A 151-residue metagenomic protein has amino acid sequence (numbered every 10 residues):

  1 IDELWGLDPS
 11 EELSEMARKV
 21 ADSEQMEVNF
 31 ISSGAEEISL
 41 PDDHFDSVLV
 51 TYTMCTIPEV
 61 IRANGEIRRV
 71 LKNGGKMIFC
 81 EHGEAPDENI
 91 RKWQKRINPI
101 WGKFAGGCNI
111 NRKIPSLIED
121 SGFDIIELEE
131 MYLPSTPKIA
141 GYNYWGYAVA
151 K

Functional and structural regions predicted by a protein language model:
I1-E37: Class I SAM-dependent methyltransferase SAM/SAH-binding core
E36-V48: A short acidic, Gly/Pro-enriched loop at the edge of an enzyme's catalytic core that lines a small-molecule cofactor
D46-E59: A short SAM/SAH-binding and catalytic strip from SAM-dependent methyltransferases
I61-N73: A short glycine-rich, Lys/Arg-flanked "PGG" loop and its adjoining helix->strand segment in the class I
G74-H82: Conserved beta-strand signature within the Rossmann-like core of class I S-adenosyl-L-methionine
H82-D87, L133: Short "lid" loop at the C-terminus of a central beta-strand within the Rossmann-like core of SAM-dependent
G107-G122: Short alpha-helix
E130-K151: Core SAM-dependent methyltransferase catalytic element
